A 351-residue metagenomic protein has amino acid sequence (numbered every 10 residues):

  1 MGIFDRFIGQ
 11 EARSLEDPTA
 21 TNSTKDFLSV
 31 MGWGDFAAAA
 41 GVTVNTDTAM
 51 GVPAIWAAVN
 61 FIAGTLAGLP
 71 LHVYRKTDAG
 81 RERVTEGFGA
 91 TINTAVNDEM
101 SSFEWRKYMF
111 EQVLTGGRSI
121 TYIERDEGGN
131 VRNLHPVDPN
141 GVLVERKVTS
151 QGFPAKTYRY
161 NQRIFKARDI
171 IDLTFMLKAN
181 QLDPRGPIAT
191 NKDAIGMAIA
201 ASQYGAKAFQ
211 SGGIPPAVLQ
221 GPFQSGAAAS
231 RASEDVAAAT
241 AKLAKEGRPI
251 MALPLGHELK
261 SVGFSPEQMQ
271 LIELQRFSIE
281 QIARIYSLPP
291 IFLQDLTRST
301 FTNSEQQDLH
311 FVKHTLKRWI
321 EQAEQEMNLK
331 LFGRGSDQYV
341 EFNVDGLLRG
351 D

Functional and structural regions predicted by a protein language model:
M1-L271, Q275-F277, Q281-R284, L288-I291 (+2 more regions): Structured, contiguous alpha/beta core segments that scaffold functional sites
A237, V344-D345: Short, surface-exposed beta-strand/turn modules with glycine/proline-rich turns and flanking aromatic residues
P249, Y339-E341: Residues at or immediately flanking beta-strands
S304-E305: Small-residue-rich helix-loop
D308-Y339: Long, compositionally biased
L347-D351: Charged substrate- and nucleic-acid-binding regions of tRNA-handling and nucleotidyl-transfer enzymes, centered on
